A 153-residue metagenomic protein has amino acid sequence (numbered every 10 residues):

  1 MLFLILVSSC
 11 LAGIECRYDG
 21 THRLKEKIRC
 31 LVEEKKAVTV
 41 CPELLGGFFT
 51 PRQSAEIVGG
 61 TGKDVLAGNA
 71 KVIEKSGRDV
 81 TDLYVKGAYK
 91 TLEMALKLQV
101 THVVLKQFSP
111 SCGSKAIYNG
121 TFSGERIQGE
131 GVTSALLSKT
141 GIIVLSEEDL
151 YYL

Functional and structural regions predicted by a protein language model:
M1-L6: Extreme N-terminal starter segment of soluble prokaryotic enzymes
S8-R17, T21: Active-site loop/lid in soluble adenylation, ligation, and acyl-transfer enzymes
C10, K106-S109, D149: Short, well-ordered beta-to-alpha junction loops that form the rim of enzyme active sites and present histidine/acidic
E15-Y18, L45, K63-M94, E125-L153: Divalent-metal-activated hydrolytic enzyme cores
R23-I73: Short, surface-exposed acidic-centric catalytic microdomains
L98: Active-site charged/polar residues at nucleotide-handling catalytic sites that mediate phosphoryl, nucleotidyl
T101: Short acidic/polar active-site loop segments enriched in Thr and Asp
V104-I117, T121: Internal, conserved structured core segments that host functional sites
